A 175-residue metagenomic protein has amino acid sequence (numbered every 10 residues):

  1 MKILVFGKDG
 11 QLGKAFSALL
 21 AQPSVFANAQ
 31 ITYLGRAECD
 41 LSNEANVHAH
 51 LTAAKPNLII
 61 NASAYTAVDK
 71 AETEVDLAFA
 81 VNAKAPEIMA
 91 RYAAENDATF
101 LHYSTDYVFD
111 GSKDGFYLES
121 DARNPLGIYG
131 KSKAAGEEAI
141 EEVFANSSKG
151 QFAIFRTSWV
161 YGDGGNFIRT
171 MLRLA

Functional and structural regions predicted by a protein language model:
M1-Q22: N-terminal Rossmann NAD(P)H-binding glycine-rich loop of SDR-like oxidoreductase domains
F6, L34, A62-S63, F100-T105 (+2 more regions): SDR active-site strand-loop-helix element
V25, A29-A49: Adenosine-cofactor binding site in Rossmann-like domains, unifying the SAM/SAH pocket of S-adenosylmethionine-dependent
S42, T73, L77-I88, R123 (+2 more regions): Glycine-rich NAD(P)-binding loop of the Rossmann-fold in SDR/ketoreductase-type enzymes
E44-V81, A94: NAD(P)H-binding glycine-rich loop region in Rossmannoid oxidoreductase-like domains and their noncatalytic homologs
D69-D76, G111-G115, G165-N166: Conserved catalytic-core motifs of eukaryotic protein kinase domains, centered on the activation segment
E87-N124: Conserved Rossmann-fold NAD(P)-dependent oxidoreductase catalytic core, especially the SDR/UDP-sugar
E138, E142-A175: NAD(P)-dependent short-chain dehydrogenase/reductase
